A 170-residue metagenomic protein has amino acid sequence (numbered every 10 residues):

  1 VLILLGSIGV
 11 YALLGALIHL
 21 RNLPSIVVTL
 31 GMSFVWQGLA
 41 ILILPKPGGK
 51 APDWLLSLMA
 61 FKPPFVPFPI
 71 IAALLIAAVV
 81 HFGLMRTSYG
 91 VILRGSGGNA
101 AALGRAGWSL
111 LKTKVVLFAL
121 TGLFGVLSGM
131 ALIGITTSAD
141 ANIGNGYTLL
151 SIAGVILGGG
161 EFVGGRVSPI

Functional and structural regions predicted by a protein language model:
V1-S33: Alpha-helical transmembrane segments within multi-pass membrane transporters and channels
L4-L13, L39, I71-V79, A119 (+2 more regions): Generic alpha-helical transmembrane segments of integral inner-membrane proteins, especially permease/transport modules
Y11, G125, I135-I170: Transmembrane alpha-helical segments in multi-pass inner-membrane proteins
L17-L23, R86, F162-P169: Membrane-helix interface "capping/anchor" motifs
R21, S25-T87, T113-V116, I135-G144: Transmembrane helix-bundle core of multi-pass membrane transporters and related energy-transducing complexes
V35, A102-L103, I156: Hydrophobic/aromatic residues within transmembrane alpha-helices of multi-pass small-molecule transporters
V79-A119: Membrane-helix/interface signature in polytopic inner-membrane proteins
G104, S109-G134, N145-L149: Transmembrane alpha-helices
